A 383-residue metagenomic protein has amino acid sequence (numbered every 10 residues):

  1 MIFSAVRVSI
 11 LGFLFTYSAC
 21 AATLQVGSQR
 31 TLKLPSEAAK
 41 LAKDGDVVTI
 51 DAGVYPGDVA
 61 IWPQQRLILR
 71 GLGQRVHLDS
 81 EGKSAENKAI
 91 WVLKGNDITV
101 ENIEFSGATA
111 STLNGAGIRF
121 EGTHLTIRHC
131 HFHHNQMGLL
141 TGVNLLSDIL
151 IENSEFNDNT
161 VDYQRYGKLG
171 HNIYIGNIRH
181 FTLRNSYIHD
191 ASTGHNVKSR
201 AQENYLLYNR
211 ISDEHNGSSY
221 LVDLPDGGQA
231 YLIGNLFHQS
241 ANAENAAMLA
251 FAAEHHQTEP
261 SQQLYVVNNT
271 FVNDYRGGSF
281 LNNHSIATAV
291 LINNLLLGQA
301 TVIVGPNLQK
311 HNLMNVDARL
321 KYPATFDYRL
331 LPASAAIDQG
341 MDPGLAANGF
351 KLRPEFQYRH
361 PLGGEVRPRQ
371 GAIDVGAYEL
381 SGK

Functional and structural regions predicted by a protein language model:
M1-S4: N-terminal secretory signal peptides that target proteins for export/translocation
R7-S9, G27, G376: N-terminal non-cleavable signal-anchor helices
R7-Y17: Bacterial N-terminal signal peptides
S18-E37, L41, R319-A324: Right-handed parallel beta-helix/beta-solenoid
L24-S28, H284, P368: Alpha-helix initiation/capping motif
S36, D51, P56-R329, A333-A335 (+2 more regions): Extracellular beta-rich repeat passengers
V48: Glycine-rich N-terminal segment of FAD-binding domains in flavoprotein oxidoreductases, spanning the beta-loop-helix
